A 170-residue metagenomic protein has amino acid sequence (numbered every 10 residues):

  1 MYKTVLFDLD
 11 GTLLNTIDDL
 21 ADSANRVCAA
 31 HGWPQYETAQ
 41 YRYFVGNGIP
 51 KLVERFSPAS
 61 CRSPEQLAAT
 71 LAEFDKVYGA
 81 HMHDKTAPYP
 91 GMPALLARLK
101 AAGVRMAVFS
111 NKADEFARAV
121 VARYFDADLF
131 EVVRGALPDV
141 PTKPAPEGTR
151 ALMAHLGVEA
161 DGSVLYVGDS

Functional and structural regions predicted by a protein language model:
Y2-L9, L13-A94, A102, A113-R118: N-terminal helical cap/lid subdomain that shapes the substrate entry/recognition surface in HAD-like hydrolases
L6-D8, F109, V167: Generic enzyme active-site microenvironment
I17, A145, S170: Two-component His->Asp phosphorelay active-site signatures
D84-A87, A113-V167: Substrate-recognition "cap/lid" segment bordering the active-site pocket of phosphatases
M92, L99, D126: Nucleotide and nucleotide-moiety/phosphate-recognizing core
K100, R105-M106: Short, conserved structural micro-motifs that define repeat-unit consensus positions and nucleotide-binding loops
